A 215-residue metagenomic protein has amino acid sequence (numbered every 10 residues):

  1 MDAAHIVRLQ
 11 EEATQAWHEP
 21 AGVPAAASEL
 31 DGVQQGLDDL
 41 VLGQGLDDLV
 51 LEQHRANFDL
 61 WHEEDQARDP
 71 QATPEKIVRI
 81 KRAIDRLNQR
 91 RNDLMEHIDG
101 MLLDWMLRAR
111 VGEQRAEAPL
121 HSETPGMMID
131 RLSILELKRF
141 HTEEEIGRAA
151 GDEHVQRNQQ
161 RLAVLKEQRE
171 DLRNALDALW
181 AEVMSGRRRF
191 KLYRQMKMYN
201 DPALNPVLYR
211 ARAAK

Functional and structural regions predicted by a protein language model:
M1-K215: Anionic, Ser/Thr-rich low-complexity intrinsically disordered regions
